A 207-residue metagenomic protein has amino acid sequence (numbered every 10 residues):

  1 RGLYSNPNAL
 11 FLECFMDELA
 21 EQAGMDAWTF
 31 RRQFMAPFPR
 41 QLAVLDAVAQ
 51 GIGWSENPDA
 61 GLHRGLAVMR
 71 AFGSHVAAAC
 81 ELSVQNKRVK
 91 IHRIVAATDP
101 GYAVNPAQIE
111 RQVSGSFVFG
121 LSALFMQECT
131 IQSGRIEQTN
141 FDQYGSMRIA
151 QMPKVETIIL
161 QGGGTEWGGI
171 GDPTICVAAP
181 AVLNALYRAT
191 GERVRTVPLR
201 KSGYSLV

Functional and structural regions predicted by a protein language model:
R1-V207: Cofactor-binding beta-sheet edge motifs in enzyme active sites
